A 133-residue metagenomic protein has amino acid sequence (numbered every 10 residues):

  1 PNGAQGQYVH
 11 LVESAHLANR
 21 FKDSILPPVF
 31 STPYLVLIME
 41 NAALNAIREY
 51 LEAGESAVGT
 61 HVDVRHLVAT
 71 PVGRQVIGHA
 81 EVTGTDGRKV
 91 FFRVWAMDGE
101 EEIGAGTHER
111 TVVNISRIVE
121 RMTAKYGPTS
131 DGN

Functional and structural regions predicted by a protein language model:
P1-S31: Catalytic strand-loop segment that frames the active site of acyl-thioester-processing enzymes
A4-Y8, V58-V62, R74-G78, R88-V90 (+1 more regions): A generic structural signal for short beta-strands and their flanking turns/coil linkers
Q7-E13, R65, E109-T111: Generic structural detector for well-ordered beta-strands
A15, P27-P28, E49, S56 (+4 more regions): Flexible, active-site-adjacent loop/turn segments at secondary-structure boundaries
T32-V36: Conserved N-terminal beta-strand and adjoining loop/helix that marks the start of the Nudix/MutT-like hydrolase domain
A43-I77: Hydrophobic beta-strand-centered segment that forms part of the acyl-chain substrate-binding groove
P71-V72, E81-N133: HotDog/MaoC-like acyl-thioester-processing domains
